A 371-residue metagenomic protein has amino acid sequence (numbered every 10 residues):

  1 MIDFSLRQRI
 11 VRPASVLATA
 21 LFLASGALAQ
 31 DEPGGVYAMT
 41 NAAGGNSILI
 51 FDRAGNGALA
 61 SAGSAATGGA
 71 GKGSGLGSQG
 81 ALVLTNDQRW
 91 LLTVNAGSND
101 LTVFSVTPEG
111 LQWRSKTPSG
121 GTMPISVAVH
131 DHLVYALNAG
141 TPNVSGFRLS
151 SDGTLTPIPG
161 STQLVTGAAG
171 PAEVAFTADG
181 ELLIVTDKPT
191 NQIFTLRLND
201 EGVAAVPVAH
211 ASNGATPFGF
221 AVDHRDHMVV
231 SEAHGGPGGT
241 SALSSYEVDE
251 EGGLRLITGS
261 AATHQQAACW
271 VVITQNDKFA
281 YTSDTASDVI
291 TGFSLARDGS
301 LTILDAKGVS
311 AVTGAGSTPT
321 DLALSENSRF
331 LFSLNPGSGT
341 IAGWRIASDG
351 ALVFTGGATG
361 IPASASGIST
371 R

Functional and structural regions predicted by a protein language model:
P13-A24: Bacterial N-terminal signal peptides
D31-E32, G68-D87, S119-L133, Q163-L182 (+5 more regions): Beta-rich, blade/repeat-based domains predominating in secreted/periplasmic proteins but also intracellular
A38, T93, A136, V185 (+3 more regions): Residue position within the beta-strands of beta-propeller blades
N41-A43, R53, A96, A139-T141 (+9 more regions): Short loop/turn segments immediately following the C-termini of beta-strands
G45-L49, D100, N143-S145, Q192-T195 (+3 more regions): Structural motif
I50-A58, F104-G110, G146-L155, L196-V203 (+3 more regions): Short loop/turn segments immediately following beta-strands, especially the blade-tip and inter-blade linker loops
S61-G73, Q112-T117, I158-V165, A205-A211 (+3 more regions): A short beta-strand motif characteristic of beta-propeller blades
P336-R371: Blade-level signature of beta-propeller repeat domains, shared across WD40, Kelch, NHL, RCC1 and BNR/Asp-box propellers
